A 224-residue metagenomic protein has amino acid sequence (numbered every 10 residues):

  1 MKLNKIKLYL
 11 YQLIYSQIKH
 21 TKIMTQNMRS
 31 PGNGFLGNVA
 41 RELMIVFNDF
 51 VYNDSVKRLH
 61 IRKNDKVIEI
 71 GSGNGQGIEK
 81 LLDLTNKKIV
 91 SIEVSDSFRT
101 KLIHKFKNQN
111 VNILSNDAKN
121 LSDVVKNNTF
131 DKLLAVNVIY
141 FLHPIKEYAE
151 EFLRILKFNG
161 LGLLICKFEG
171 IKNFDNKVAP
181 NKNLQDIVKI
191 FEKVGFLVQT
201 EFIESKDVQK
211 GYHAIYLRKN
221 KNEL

Functional and structural regions predicted by a protein language model:
K2-L36: N-terminal, positively charged/glycine-rich alpha-helical extensions of SAM-dependent methyltransferases
L36-N53: Conserved SAM-binding loop and adjacent beta-strand
I68-E69, G73-L121: Class I SAM-dependent methyltransferase SAM/SAH-binding core
D123-L133: A short acidic, Gly/Pro-enriched loop at the edge of an enzyme's catalytic core that lines a small-molecule cofactor
K132-I145: A short SAM/SAH-binding and catalytic strip from SAM-dependent methyltransferases
K146-F158: A short glycine-rich, Lys/Arg-flanked "PGG" loop and its adjoining helix->strand segment in the class I
L163-I190: Conserved class I S-adenosyl-L-methionine
V194, E204-L224: Core SAM-dependent methyltransferase catalytic element
